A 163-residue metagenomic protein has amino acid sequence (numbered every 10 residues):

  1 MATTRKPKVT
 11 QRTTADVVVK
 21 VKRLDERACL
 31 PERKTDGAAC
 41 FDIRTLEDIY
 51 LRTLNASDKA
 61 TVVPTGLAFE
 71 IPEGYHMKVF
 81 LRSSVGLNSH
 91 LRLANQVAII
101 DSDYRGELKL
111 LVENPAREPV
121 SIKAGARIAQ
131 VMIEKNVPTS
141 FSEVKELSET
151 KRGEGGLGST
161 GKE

Functional and structural regions predicted by a protein language model:
M1-E163: DUTPase catalytic domain/fold
